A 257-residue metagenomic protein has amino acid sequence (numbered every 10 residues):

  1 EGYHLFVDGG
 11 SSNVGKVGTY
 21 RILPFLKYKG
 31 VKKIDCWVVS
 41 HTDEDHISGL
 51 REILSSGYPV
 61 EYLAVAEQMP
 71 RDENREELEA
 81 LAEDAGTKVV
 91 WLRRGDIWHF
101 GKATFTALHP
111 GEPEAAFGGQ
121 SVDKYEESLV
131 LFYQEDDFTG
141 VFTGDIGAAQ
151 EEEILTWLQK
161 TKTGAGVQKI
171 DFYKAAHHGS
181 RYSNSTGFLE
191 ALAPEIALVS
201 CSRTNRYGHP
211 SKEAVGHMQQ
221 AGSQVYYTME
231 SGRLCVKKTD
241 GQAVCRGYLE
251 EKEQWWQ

Functional and structural regions predicted by a protein language model:
E1-Q257: Non-globular, low-confidence helical/coil segments that flank catalytic cores
